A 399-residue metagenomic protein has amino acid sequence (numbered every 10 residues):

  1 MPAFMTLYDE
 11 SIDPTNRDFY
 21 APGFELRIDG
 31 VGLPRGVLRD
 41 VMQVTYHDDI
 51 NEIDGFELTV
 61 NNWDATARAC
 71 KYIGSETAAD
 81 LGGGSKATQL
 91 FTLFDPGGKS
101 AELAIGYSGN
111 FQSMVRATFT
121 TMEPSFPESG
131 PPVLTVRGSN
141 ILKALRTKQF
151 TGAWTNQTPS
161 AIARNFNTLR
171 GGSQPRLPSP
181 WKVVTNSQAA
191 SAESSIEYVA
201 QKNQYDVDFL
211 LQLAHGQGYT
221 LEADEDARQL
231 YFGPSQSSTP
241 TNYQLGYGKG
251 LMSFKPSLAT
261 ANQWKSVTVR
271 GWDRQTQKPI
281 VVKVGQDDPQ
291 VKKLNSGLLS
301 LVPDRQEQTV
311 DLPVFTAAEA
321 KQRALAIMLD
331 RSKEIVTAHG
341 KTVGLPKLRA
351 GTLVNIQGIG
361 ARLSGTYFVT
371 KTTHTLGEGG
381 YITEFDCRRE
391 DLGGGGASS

Functional and structural regions predicted by a protein language model:
M1-L145: Assembly/oligomerization scaffold segments
P2, P34, K71, R146-T155 (+3 more regions): Surface-exposed, non-catalytic interaction/assembly patches
A21-G23, R39-V41, I53-G55, P96-S100 (+9 more regions): Extracytoplasmic
Y46, N51-Q89, G250-S399: An acidic/polar, Gly/Ser/Thr-rich interaction patch typically located in mid-to-C-terminal regions of proteins
A101-E102, P124, F166, S257 (+1 more regions): A structural signal for the main folded, soluble domain(s) of proteins
R116, S160-A163, V207-L211, L251 (+2 more regions): Extracytoplasmic/secreted envelope proteins and their assembly/folding machinery, especially bacterial periplasmic
A117-S125, Q236-S238, Y367-E378: Short, compositionally biased
G130-G248: Charged- and aromatic-enriched interaction segments used to assemble and dock large macromolecular complexes
